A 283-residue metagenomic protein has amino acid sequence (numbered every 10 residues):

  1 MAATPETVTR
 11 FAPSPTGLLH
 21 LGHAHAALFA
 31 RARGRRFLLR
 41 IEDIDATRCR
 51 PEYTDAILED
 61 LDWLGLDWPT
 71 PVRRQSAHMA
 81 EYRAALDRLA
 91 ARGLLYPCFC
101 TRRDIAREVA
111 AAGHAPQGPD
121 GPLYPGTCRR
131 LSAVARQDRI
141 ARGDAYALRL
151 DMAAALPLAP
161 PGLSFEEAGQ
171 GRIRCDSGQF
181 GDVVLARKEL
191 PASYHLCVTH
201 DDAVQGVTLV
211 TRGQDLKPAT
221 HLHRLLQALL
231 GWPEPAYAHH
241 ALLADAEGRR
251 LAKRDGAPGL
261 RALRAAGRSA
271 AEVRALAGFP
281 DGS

Functional and structural regions predicted by a protein language model:
M1-P116, Q214-D215, A219-W232: N-terminal Rossmann-like or analogous alpha/beta NTP/dinucleotide-binding catalytic cores that position adenine
F11, E247-S283: Conserved catalytic-core subdomain
P15, W63, A91, Q179 (+3 more regions): Short glycine/serine/threonine-biased micro-segments
L19-L21, E189, R268: Structural motif
Y53, Y82, D176, A219-L222 (+3 more regions): Alpha-helical structural motif
D60, A85, E108, L131 (+3 more regions): Residues that form generic nucleotide/phosphate-binding pockets
P69-P71, E234-Y237, A271-V273: Short, surface-exposed acidic
D104-A252, G259-R264: Active-site cores that bind ATP or allylic diphosphates and position pyrophosphate for catalysis
